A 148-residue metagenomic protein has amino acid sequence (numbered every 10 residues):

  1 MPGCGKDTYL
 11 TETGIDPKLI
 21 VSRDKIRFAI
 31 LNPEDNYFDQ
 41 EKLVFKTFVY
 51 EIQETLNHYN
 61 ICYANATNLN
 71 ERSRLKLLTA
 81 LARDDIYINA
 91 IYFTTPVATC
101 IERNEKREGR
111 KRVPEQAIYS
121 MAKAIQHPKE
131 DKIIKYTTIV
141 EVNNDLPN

Functional and structural regions predicted by a protein language model:
M1: P-loop (Walker A) phosphate-binding loop of NTP-binding proteins
C4-K18, T95-N148: Conserved GTP-binding G-domain of TRAFAC-class P-loop NTPases and closely related GTPase folds
D7-I61: Conserved substrate/cofactor phosphate-moiety recognition/catalytic segment in nucleotide-dependent phosphotransferases
I20-S22, Y87, R112: Short hydrophobic/aromatic-enriched beta-strand-loop microsegments
R23, I91-F93, V142: Generic beta-sheet signal
A29, E34, L69-R110, A124-Q126: ATP-dependent NMP and nucleoside kinases share a basic, alpha-helical "lid"
N36-Q40, A66, R110-V113: Pocket-edge positions in alpha/beta enzyme catalytic cores
Q40-Y92: Glycine-rich phosphate-binding loop used to anchor ATP phosphates in small-molecule kinases, encompassing both
